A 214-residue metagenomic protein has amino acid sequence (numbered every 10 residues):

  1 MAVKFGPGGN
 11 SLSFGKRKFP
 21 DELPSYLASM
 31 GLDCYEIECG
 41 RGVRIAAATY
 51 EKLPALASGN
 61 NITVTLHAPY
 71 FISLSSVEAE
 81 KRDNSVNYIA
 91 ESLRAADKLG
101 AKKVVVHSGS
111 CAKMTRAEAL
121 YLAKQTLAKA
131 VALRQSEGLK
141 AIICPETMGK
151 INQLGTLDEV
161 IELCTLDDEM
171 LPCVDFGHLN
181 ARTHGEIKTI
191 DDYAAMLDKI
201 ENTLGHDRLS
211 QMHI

Functional and structural regions predicted by a protein language model:
M1, S136-A141, H206-L209: Short helix-terminating capping/connector loops at secondary-structure junctions
M1-L93: N-terminal pre-domain/capping segments
V3-N10, Y35-I37, V64-A68, V104-V106 (+3 more regions): Hydrophobic faces of well-ordered beta-strands that scaffold small-molecule active sites in alpha/beta enzyme cores
G8-L12, E38-G42, P69-S73, G109-C111 (+3 more regions): Active-site beta-loop-alpha junctions enriched in small/polar residues
P20-D21, I89, A123-A128, I190-L197: Well-ordered, non-membrane alpha-helical segments in soluble/globular domains
G31-D33, G100, L139, R208: Short loop/turn motifs at secondary-structure junctions
G59, S75-V174, A181: Active-site acidic/histidine proton-transfer and metal-coordination neighborhood in alpha/beta enzyme cores
I161, L166-F176, N180-I214: Histidine-acidic metal/acid-base catalytic patches
